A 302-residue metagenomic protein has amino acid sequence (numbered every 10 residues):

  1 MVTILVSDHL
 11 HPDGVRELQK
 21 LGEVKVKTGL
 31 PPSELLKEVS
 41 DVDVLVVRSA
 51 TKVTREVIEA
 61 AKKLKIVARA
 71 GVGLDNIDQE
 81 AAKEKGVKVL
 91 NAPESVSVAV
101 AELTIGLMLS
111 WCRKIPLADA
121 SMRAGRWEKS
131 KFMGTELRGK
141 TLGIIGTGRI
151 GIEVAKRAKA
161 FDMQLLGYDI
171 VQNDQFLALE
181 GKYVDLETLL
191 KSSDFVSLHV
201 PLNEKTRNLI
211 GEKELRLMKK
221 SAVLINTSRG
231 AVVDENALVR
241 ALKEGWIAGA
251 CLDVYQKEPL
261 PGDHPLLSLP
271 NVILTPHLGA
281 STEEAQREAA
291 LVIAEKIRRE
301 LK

Functional and structural regions predicted by a protein language model:
M1-L90, L189-K191, G211-L217: An N-terminal-biased, well-structured beta-alpha scaffold segment characteristic of Rossmann-like dinucleotide-binding
V2-I4, D13, E23-K25, E94-A99 (+6 more regions): Structural/interface elements that position substrates and couple domains in central-metabolism enzymes
D8, T28-G29, D169-V171, S228: N-terminal Rossmann-fold cofactor-binding loop
K20, S130-K220: Rossmann-like dinucleotide/phosphate-binding beta-alpha-beta segment
G22, V87, G181, N271-I273: Short, conserved active-site loop motifs that form the nucleotide-linked donor/cofactor pocket
A50, V72, D194, V200-L202 (+2 more regions): Short glycine-/small-residue-rich Rossmann-like dinucleotide-binding loops
K85-V87, A92-T141, E153-K156, A160 (+1 more regions): Phosphate-binding beta-alpha-beta segment of Rossmann-like dinucleotide-binding domains, i.e., the NAD(P)
V89-L90, Q175, E212, S221-K302: Rossmann-like dinucleotide-binding domain for NAD(H)/NADP(H)
